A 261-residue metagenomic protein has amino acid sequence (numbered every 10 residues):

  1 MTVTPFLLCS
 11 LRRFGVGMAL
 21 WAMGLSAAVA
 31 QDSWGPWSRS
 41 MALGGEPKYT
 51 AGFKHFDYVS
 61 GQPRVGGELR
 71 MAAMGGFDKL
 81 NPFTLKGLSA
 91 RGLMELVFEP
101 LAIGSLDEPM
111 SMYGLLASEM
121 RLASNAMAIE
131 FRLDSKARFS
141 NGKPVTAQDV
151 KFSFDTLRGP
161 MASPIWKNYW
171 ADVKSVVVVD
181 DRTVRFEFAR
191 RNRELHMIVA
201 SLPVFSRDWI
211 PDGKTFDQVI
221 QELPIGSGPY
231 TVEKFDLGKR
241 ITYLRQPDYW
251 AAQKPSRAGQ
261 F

Functional and structural regions predicted by a protein language model:
T2-M18: Bacterial N-terminal signal peptides that target proteins for export
S26-A30: Sec/Tat signal peptide C-region and signal peptidase I cleavage site
D32-N125, R132, D155, I225: N-terminal lobe/hinge region of extracytoplasmic solute-binding protein
K54, Y58, L85, A102-L106 (+7 more regions): Sec-exported extracytoplasmic/periplasmic mature domains
Q62-G66, M120-A126, V177-D180, L223-P224 (+2 more regions): Extracellular/periplasmic catalytic domains that process cell-envelope and extracellular macromolecules
F98-E108, V199-F261: Gly/Pro-rich hinge or "lid" segments in bacterial periplasmic/extracellular proteins
R132, K167-P211, S227-D236: Surface-exposed binding/hinge segments that line and control ligand-binding clefts or catalytic entry sites
